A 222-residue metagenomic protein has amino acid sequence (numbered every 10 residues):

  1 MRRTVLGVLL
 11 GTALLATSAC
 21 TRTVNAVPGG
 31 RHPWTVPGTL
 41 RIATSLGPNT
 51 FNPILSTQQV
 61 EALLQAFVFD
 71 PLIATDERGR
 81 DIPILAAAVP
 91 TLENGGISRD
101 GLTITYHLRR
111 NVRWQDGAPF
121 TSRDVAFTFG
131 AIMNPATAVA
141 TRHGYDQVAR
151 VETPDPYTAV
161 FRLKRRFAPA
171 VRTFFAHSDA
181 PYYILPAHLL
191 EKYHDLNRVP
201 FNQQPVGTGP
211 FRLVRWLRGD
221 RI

Functional and structural regions predicted by a protein language model:
M1-L6: N-terminal export leaders
A16-A19: C-terminal motif of bacterial Sec signal peptides marking the signal peptidase cleavage site
T21-V24: Bacterial signal peptide processing site
V36-G47, A87, L102-Y106, V125-T128 (+3 more regions): Short, well-ordered beta-strand elements
A43-S98, G130, Q204-P210, V214: N-terminal lobe/hinge region of extracytoplasmic solute-binding protein
L63, F67, R80, I84 (+4 more regions): Extracytoplasmic/secreted proteins, especially bacterial periplasmic and envelope-associated proteins
V89-A138, V160: Aromatic- and charge-enriched surface segment that lines or borders ligand/interaction sites
R142-K192, P210-L217: Surface-exposed binding/hinge segments that line and control ligand-binding clefts or catalytic entry sites
